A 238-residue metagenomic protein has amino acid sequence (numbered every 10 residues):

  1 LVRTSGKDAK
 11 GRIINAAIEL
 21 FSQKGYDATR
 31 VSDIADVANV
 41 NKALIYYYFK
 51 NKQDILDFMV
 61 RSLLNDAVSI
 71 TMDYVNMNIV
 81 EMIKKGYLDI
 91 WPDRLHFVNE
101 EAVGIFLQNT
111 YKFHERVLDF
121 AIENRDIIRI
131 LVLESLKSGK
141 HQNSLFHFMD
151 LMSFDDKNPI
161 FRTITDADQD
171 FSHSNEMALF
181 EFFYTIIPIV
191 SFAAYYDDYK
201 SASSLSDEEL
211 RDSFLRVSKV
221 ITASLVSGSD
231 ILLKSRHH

Functional and structural regions predicted by a protein language model:
L1-D8, E19, D73, I79-K84 (+1 more regions): N-terminal intrinsically disordered/low-complexity leader segments
R12, A16, L20-D66, M77: Helix-turn-helix
R12, A16-Q23, I70, I130 (+3 more regions): Solvent-exposed, amphipathic alpha-helical segments
R12, I130, E176-Y184: Amphipathic alpha-helical interaction segments
M59-N109: Amphipathic alpha-helical linker/stalk segments
S62-D66, I70-M77, F120, N124 (+2 more regions): Phosphate/oxyanion-binding loops and surfaces in catalytic or ligand/nucleic-acid-binding neighborhoods
L107-Q108, D119-V132, G139-Q169: Amphipathic alpha-helical packing segments from all-alpha helical-bundle domains
D119, E123, N158-D170, L179-H238: C-terminal peripheral helix-coil segments that are non-catalytic and often amphipathic
